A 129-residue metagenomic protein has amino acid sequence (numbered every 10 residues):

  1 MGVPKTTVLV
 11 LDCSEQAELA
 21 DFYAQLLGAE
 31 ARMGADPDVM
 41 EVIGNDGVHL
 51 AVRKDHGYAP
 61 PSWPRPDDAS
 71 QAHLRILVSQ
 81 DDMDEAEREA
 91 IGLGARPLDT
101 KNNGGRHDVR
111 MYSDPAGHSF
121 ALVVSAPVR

Functional and structural regions predicted by a protein language model:
M1-M33, I43-R96, S113-R129: Glyoxalase I/VOC metalloenzyme domain signal
A35-D38: A short, compositionally biased
M40, V109-R110: Generic short beta-strand
N45, N102-N103: Detector for Asparagine
R96-N102: Short, basic/aromatic recognition patches
G105-H107: Short, small/polar residue-rich loop motifs at catalytic or cofactor-binding pockets
